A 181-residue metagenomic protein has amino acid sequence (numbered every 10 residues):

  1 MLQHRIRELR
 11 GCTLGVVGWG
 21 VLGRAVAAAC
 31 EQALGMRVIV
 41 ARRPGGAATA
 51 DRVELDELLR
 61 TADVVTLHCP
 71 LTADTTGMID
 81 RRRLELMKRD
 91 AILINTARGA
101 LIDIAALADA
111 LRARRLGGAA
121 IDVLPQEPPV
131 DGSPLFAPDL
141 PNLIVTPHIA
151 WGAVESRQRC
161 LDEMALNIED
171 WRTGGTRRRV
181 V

Functional and structural regions predicted by a protein language model:
M1-T13, V17, A25-A29, A33: Phosphate-binding beta-alpha-beta segment of Rossmann-like dinucleotide-binding domains, i.e., the NAD(P)
L9, L14-G18, V38, V65 (+5 more regions): Generic structural signal for small/hydrophobic residues in well-ordered secondary structure, especially within
G11, A62, R89, L140-P141: Active-site acidic short loop of glycosyltransferases
C12, A29-M36, E163-T173: Oxidoreductase and adenylate-handling cofactor-binding alpha/beta cores
L22: Hydrophobic/small residue at the entry helix of a nucleotide-binding pocket
L34, A48, P138-L140: Short, structured coil segments at secondary-structure junctions
R37, R43-P134: Rossmann-like adenosine-cofactor binding region
T96-V181: Rossmann-like dinucleotide-binding domain for NAD(H)/NADP(H)
